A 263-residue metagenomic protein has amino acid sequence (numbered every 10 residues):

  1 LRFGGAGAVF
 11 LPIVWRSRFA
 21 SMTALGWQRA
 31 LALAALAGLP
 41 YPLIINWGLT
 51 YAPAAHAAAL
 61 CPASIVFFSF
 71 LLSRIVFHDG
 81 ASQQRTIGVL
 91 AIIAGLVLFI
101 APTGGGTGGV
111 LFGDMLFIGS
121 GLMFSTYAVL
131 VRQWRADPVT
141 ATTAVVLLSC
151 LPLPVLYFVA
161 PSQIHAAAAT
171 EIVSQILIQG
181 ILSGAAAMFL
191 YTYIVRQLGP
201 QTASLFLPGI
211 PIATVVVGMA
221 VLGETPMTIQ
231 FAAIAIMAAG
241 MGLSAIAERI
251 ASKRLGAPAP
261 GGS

Functional and structural regions predicted by a protein language model:
L1-A8, A37, I45-G80, S120 (+1 more regions): Specific alpha-helical transmembrane segments that line the substrate/conduction pathway and gating interfaces
R2, G48, I75-F77, A81 (+5 more regions): Hydrophobic/aromatic residues within transmembrane alpha-helices of multi-pass small-molecule transporters
G4-A6, F10, A81-P102, S120 (+4 more regions): Hydrophobic transmembrane alpha-helices of multi-pass small-molecule transport proteins
G7-I13, F68-L71, I75, G105-P161 (+3 more regions): Transmembrane alpha-helical segments that form core, pore/gating elements of small-molecule transporters/exporters
L11-C61, F70, L98, G180-L198: Specific transmembrane alpha-helical segments of multi-pass solute transporters/efflux pumps, especially DMT/EamA
M22-Q28, A101-M123, V159-I178, T225-A235: Juxtamembrane helix-entry segments on the extracytoplasmic side of multipass membrane proteins
L25-A34, A81-I93, G113-D114, A136-L147 (+1 more regions): Cytoplasmic-side transmembrane-helix entry/capping segments in multi-pass membrane proteins
L33-P42, I65-V66, I100, S120-S125 (+5 more regions): Transmembrane alpha-helical core positions of polytopic small-molecule transporters
